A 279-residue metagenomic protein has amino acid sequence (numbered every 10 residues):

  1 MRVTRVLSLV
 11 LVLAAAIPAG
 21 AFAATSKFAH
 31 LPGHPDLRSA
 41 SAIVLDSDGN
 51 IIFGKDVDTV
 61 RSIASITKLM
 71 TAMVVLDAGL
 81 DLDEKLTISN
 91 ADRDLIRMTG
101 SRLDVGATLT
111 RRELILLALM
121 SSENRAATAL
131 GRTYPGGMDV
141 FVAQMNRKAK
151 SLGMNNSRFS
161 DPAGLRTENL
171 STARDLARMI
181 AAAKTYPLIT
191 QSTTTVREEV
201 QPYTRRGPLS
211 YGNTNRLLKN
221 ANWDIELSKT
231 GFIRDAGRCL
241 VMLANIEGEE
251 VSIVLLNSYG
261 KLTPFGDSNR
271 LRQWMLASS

Functional and structural regions predicted by a protein language model:
M1-S8: Bacterial N-terminal signal peptides that target proteins for export
S8-P18: Bacterial N-terminal signal peptides
A23-R174, I180-P187, I246: Active-site-adjacent loops and short helices of periplasmic peptidoglycan-processing enzymes
M154-R158, T167-S279: Domain-terminus/edge residues, biased toward the C-terminal soluble/receptor-binding domains of extracytoplasmic
